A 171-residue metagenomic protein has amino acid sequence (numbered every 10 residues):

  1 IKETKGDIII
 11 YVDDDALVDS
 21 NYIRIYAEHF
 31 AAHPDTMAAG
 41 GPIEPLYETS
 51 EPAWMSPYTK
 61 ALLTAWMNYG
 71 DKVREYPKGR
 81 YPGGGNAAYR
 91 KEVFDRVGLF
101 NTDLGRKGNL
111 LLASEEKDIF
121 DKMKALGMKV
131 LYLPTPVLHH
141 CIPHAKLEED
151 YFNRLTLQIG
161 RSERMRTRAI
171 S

Functional and structural regions predicted by a protein language model:
I1-T4: Glycine-rich, basic loop-to-helix element that forms the pyrophosphate-binding segment of sugar-nucleotide handling
I9: Short aromatic/hydrophobic "clamp" motif used to bind/position activated sugar donors
D13-L17: The conserved acidic donor/metal-binding loop of glycosyltransferases
N21-M55: Conserved donor NDP-sugar-binding/catalytic core segment of glycosyltransferases
Y58-R80: Short, flexible, basic/aromatic active-site loop/helix in glycosyltransferases
P82-G83, T156: An anion-binding catalytic pocket shared by soluble metabolic enzymes
N86-Y89, V93-V97, L104-P136: A short, conserved alpha-helix in the catalytic core of glycosyltransferases
A125-K129, T135-P136, E148-S171: Catalytic core of nucleotide-sugar-dependent glycosyltransferases
